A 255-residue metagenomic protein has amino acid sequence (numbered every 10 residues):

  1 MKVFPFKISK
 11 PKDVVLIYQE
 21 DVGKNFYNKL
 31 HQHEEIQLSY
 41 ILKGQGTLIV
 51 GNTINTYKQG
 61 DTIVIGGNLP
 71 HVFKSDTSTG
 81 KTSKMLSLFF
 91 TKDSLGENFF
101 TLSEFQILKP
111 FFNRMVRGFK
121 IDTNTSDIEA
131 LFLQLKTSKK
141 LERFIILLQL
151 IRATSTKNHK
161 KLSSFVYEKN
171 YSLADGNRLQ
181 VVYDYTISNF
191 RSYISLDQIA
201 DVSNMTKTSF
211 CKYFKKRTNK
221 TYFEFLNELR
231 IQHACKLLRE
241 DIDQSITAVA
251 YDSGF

Functional and structural regions predicted by a protein language model:
M1-T62: Generic protein-terminus/edge-of-domain signal
K2-V14, P70-L131, T156-H159: A hydrophobic/aromatic-rich effector-binding and dimerization subdomain of bacterial HTH-type transcriptional regulators
Y57-K74: Conserved metal-binding segment of the jelly-roll/cupin
T137-Q149: All-alpha amphipathic helical-bundle segments outside canonical DNA-binding/catalytic cores that form hydrophobic
I146, Y171-V182, N227-R230: N-terminal positioning helix adjacent to the helix-turn-helix/winged-helix DNA-binding module
L148-S172: Linker/hinge segments immediately adjacent to helix-turn-helix/homeobox DNA-binding domains
D184, S188, Y193-M205, K216-F255: Terminal helix-turn-helix DNA-binding modules in bacterial transcription factors
S209-F214: Short hydrophobic/aromatic patch on the recognition helix
